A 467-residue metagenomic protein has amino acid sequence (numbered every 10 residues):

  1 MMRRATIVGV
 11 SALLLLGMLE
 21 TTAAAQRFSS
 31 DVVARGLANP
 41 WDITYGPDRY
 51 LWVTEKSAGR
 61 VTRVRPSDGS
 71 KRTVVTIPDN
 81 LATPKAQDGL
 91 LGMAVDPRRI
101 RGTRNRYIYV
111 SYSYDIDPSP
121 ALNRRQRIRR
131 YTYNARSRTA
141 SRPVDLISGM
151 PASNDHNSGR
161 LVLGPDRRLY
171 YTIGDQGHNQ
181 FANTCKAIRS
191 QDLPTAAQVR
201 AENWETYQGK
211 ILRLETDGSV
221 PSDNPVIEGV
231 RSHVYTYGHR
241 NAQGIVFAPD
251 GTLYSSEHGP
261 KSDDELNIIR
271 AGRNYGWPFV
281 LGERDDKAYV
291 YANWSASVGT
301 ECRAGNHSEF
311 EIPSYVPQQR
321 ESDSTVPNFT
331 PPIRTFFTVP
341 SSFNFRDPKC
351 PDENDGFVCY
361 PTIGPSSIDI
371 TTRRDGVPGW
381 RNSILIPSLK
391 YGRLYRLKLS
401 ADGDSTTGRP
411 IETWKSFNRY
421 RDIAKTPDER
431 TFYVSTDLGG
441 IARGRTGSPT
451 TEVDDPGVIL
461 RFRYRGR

Functional and structural regions predicted by a protein language model:
M2-A24: Secretory targeting and sorting signals
V8, G36-N39, S416: Membrane-interface junctions
V8-S11, S29, R138, I227: Short, functionally important structural connectors and interaction interfaces within domains
A25-F181, C185, G244-F247, G251-G259 (+3 more regions): Acidic, Gly/Ser/Thr-rich repeat motifs that build Ca2+-stabilized beta-propeller blades
V33, P151, Y235, T413-S416: A conditional alpha-helix N-cap/helix-loop micro-motif detector
A58, T83, D88-L90, R98-T103 (+3 more regions): Beta-propeller domain segments
H239, S405-P427: Conserved blade-ending motifs and adjacent loop-strand segments that build the rim/top face of beta-propeller domains
